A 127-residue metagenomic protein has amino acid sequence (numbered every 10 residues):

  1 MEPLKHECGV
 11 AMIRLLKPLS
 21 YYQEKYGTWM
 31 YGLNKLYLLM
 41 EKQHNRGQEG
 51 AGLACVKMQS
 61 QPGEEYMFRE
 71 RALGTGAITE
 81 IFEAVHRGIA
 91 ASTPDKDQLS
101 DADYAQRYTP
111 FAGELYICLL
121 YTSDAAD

Functional and structural regions predicted by a protein language model:
M1-F82: Extreme N-terminus nucleophile/cap motif
K5, A112-E114: Sequence-level motif detector for i,i+2 pairs with an aromatic at +2
T28-G32, T109, I117: Catalytic cores of large soluble enzymes that bind and process phosphate-bearing ligands
K35-E41, D97-Y104: Short alpha-helical segments and helix-capping/turn motifs at coil-helix boundaries
G63-A102, E114, L120: Structured interaction and signal-relay segments at domain junctions
Y104-F111, S123: Short, charge-rich binding segments
Y121-D127: Conserved small/polar residues in nucleotide/adenosyl-binding loops
